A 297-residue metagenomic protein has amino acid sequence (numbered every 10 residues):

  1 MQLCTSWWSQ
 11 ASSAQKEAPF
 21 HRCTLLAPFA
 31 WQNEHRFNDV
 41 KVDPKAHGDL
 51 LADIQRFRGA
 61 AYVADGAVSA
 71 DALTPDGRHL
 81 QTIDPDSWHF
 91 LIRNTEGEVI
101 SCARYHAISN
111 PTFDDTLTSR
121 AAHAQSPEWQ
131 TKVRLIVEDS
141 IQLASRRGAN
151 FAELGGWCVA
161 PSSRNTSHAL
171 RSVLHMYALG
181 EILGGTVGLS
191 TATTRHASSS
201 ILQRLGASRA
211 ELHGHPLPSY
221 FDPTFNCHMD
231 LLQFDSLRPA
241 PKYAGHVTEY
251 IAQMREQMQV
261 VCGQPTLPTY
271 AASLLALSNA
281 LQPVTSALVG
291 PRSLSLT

Functional and structural regions predicted by a protein language model:
M1-C4, W8-S9: Extreme N-terminal leader/anchor segments
Q10-S12, K16-R78, H89-V99, R104-N110 (+1 more regions): Short amphipathic alpha-helix that is part of the acyltransferase structural core
A30-D49, T74-D76, H168-G184, E249-Y250 (+2 more regions): C-terminal/domain-terminus segments
L80-P85: Short loop/turn motifs at secondary-structure junctions and domain boundaries
D86-W88, S101, N150, H228: Residues that flank catalytic or metal-binding motifs in active/ligand-binding sites
N94-G97, S162, D235-P239: Short loop segments at secondary-structure junctions
D115-M229, Q233: Acyl-donor binding region in acyl/amide transferases
R204-P291: Charge-rich, low-complexity intrinsically disordered segments
